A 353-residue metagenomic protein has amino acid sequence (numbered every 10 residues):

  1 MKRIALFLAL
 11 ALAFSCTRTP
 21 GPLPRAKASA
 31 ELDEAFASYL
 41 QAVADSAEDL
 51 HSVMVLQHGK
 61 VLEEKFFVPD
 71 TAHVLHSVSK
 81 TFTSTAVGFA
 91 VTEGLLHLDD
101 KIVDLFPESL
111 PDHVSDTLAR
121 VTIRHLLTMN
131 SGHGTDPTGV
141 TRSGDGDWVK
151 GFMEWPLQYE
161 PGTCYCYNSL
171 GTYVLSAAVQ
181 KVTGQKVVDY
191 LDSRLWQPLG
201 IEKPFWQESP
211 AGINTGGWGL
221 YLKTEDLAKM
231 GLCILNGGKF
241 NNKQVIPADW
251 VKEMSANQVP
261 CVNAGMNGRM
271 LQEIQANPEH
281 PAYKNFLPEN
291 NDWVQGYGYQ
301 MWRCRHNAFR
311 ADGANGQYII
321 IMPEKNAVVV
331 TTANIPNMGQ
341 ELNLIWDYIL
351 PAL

Functional and structural regions predicted by a protein language model:
M1-I4: Positively charged n-region of N-terminal signal peptides that target proteins for export
F14-S15: C-terminal motif of bacterial Sec signal peptides marking the signal peptidase cleavage site
Y39-P69, I320, N326-V330: A short, well-structured edge-of-sheet supersecondary motif
A44-S52, K65-E108, V114, L118-V121 (+1 more regions): Short active-site loop at a secondary-structure junction that contains or immediately precedes the catalytic residue(s)
G59, V74-D99, L126, L175-V179 (+1 more regions): Active-site SXXK
E93-S131, E154, Q185-W218, L222: Active-site helix/loop module of the DD-peptidase/beta-lactamase fold, centered on the serine-lysine SxxK catalytic
G171-A178, W218-K239, N263, Q317-T332: Active-site-proximal alpha-helical segments within enzyme catalytic domains
I201-K203, N257-V328: Active-site Gly/Thr loop motif
